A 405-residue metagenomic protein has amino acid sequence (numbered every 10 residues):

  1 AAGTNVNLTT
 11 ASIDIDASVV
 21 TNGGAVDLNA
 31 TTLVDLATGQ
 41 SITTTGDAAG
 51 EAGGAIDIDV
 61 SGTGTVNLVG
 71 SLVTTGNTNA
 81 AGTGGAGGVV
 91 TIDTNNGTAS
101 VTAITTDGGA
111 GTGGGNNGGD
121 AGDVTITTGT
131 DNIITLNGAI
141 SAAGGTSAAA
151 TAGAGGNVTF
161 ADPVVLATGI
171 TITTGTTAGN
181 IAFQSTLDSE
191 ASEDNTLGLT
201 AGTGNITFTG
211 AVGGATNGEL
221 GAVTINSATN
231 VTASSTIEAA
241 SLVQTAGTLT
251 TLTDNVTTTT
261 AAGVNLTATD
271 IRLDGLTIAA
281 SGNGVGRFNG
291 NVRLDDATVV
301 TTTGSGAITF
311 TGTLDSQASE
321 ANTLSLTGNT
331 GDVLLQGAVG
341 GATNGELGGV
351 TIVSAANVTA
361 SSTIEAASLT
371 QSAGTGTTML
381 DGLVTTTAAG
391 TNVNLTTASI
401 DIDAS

Functional and structural regions predicted by a protein language model:
A1-S405: Extracellular lectin-like interaction modules
